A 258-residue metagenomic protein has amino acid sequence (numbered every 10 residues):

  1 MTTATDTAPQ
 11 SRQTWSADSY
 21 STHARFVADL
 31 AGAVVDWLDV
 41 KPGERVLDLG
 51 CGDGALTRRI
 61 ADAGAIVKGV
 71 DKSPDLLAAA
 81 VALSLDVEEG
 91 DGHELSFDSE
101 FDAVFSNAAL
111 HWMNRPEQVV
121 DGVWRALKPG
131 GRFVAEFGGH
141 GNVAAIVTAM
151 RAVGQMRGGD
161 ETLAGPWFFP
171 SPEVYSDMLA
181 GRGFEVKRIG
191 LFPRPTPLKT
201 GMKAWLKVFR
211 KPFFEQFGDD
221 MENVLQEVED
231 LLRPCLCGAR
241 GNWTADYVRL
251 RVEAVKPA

Functional and structural regions predicted by a protein language model:
T2-E44, A55-R59, L76-A79: Conserved class I S-adenosyl-L-methionine
L47-L95: Class I SAM-dependent methyltransferase SAM/SAH-binding core
H93-V104: A short acidic, Gly/Pro-enriched loop at the edge of an enzyme's catalytic core that lines a small-molecule cofactor
A103-P116: A short SAM/SAH-binding and catalytic strip from SAM-dependent methyltransferases
E117-R132: A short glycine-rich, Lys/Arg-flanked "PGG" loop and its adjoining helix->strand segment in the class I
V134-R157: Conserved class I S-adenosyl-L-methionine
F168-R182: Short alpha-helix
R182, K187-R240: C-terminal helical/coil "lid" or tail adjacent to the Rossmann-like core of SAM-dependent
